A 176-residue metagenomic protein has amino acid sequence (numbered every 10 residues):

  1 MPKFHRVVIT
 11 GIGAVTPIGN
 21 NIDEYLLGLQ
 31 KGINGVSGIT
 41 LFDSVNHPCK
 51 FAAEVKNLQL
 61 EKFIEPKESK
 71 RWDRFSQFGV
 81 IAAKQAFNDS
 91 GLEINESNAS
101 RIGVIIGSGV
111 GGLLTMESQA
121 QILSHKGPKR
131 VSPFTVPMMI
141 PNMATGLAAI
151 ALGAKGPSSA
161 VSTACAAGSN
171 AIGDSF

Functional and structural regions predicted by a protein language model:
M1-V110, T115-P157: Conserved "HGTGT" condensation-loop signature of ketosynthase/thiolase-family condensing enzymes that catalyze
P157-T163: Short loop-beta-helix segment that forms the pyridoxal 5′-phosphate
G168: Short conserved active-site loop signatures built around small residues
A171: Active-site histidine-anchored catalytic micro-motif
